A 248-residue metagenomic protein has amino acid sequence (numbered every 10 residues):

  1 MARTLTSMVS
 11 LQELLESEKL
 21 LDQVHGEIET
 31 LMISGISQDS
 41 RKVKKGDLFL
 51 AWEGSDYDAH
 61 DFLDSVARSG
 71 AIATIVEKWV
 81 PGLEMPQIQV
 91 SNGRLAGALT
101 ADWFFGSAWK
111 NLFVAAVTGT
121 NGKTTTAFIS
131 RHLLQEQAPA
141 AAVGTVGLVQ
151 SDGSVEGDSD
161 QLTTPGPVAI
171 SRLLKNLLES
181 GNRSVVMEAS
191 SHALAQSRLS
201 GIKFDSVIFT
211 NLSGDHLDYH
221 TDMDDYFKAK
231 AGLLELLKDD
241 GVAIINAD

Functional and structural regions predicted by a protein language model:
M1-L99, W103, V242: N-terminal leader/targeting and accessory segments in enzymes
G97-A247: Phosphate-binding loop of NTP-binding sites
